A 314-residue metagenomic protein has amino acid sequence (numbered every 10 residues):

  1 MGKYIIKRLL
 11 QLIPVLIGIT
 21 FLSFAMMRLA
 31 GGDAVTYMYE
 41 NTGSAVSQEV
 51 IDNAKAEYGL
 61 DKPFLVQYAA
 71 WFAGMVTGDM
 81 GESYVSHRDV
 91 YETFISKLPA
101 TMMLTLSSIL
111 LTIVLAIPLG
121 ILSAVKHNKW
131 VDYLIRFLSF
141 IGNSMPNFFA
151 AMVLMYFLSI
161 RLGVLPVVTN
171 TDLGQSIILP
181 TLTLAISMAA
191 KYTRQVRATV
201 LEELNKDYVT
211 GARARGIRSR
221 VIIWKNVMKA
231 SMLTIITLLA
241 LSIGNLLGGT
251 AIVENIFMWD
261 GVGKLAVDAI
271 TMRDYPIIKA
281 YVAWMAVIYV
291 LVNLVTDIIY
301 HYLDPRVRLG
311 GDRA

Functional and structural regions predicted by a protein language model:
G2-K3, F94, L98-V131, N147 (+1 more regions): Alpha-helical transmembrane segments of integral membrane proteins, especially multi-pass inner/plasma-membrane
G2-S23: Hydrophobic secretory-pathway targeting helix
V15, H127, V131-I141, M145: Small-residue-rich alpha-helical segments with characteristic i,i+4
L16-L22, I141-F148, L238-G244: Hydrophobic alpha-helical membrane-insertion segments
L16-V66, G163-L179: Hydrophobic alpha-helical transmembrane segments of membrane transport/permease proteins and related membrane-embedded
S23-L29, G59, A73, F137-P166 (+1 more regions): Membrane-water interface segments at the C-terminal ends of transmembrane alpha-helices in multi-pass inner-membrane
M26, A30, M38, T42 (+9 more regions): Hydrophobic aliphatic residues
L60-I117: An internal, D/E-rich "acidic patch" concept
